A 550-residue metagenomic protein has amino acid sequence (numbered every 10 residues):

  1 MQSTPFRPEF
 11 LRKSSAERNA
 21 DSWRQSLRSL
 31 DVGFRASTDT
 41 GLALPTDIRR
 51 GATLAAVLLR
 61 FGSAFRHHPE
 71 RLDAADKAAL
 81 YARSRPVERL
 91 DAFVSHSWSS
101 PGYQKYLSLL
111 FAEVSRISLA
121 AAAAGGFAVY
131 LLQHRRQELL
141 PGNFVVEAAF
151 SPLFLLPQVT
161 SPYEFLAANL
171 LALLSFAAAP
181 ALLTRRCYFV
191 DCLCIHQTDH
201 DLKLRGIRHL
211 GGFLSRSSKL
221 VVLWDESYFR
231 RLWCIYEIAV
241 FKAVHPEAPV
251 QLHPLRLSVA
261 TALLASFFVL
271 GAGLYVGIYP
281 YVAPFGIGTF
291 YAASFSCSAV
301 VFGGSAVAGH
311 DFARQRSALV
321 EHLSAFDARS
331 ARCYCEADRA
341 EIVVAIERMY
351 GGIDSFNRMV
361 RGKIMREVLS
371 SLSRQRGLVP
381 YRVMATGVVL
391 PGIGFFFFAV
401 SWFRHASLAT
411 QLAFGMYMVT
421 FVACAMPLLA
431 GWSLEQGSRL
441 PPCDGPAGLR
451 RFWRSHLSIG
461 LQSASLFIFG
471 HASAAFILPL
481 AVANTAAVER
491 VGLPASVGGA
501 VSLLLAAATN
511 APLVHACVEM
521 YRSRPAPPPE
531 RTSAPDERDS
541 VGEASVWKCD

Functional and structural regions predicted by a protein language model:
T4-G542, V546-D550: The feature represents the membrane-entry module of six-transmembrane cation channels
